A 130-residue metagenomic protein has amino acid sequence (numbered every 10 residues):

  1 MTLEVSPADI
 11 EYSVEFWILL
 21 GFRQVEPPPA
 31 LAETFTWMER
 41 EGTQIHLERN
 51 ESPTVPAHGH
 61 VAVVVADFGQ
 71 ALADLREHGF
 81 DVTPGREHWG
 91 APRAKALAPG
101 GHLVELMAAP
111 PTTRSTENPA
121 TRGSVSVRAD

Functional and structural regions predicted by a protein language model:
M1-P7, T36-W37, S52-H78, P92-L97 (+1 more regions): Vicinal oxygen chelate
E4-Q44: Core segments of cupin and vicinal oxygen chelate
P29-L31, D67, E87-W89: Short beta->alpha connector loops
A30, N50-E51, A109: Residue-level structural signal for beta-strand termini and adjacent loop
H78-D130: Vicinal oxygen chelate
